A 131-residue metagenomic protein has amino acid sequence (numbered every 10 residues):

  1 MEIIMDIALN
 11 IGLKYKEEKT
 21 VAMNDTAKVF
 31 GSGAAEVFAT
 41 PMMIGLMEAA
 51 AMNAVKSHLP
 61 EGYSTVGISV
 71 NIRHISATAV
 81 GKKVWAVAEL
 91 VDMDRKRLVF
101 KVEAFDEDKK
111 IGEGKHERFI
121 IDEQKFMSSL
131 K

Functional and structural regions predicted by a protein language model:
I4-A39: Catalytic strand-loop segment that frames the active site of acyl-thioester-processing enzymes
A22-M23, G31, E117-K131: Surface-exposed, gly/pro-biased binding rims or lids
N24, M52, V91-R95, F105-K109 (+1 more regions): Short coil/turn motifs at secondary-structure junctions
A34-M42, A79, V99, I121: Residues at secondary-structure transition points
N53-W85: Hydrophobic beta-strand-centered segment that forms part of the acyl-chain substrate-binding groove
I72-E107: Hydrophobic beta-sheet segments that form the core/acyl-binding groove of ACP/CoA-dependent acyl-chain-processing
